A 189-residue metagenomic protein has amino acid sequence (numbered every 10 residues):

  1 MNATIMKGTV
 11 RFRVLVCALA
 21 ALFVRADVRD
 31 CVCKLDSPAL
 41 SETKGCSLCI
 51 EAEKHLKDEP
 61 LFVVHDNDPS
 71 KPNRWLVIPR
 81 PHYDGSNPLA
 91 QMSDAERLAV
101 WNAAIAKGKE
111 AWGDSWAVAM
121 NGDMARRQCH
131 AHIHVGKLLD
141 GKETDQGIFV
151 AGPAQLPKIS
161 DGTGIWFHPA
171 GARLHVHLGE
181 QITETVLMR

Functional and structural regions predicted by a protein language model:
T4-L15: Bacterial N-terminal signal peptides that target proteins for export
V16-A26: Hydrophobic h-region of N-terminal signal peptides that target proteins for export in Gram-negative bacteria
A26-R189: HIT superfamily nucleotide-processing domains
